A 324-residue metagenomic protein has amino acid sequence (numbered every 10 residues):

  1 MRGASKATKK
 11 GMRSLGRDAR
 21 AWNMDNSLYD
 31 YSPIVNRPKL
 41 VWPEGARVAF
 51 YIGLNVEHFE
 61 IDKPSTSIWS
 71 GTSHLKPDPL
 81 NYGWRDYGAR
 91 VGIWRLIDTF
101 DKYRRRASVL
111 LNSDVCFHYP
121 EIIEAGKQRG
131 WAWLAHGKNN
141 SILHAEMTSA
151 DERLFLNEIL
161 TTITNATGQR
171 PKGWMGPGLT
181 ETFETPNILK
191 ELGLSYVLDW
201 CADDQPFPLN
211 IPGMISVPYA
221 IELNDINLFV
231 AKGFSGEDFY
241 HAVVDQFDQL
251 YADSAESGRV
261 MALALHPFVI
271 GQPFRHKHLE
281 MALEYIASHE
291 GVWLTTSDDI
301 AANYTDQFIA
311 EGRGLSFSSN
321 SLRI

Functional and structural regions predicted by a protein language model:
R2-I215, Y240-L263, V269-I324: Catalytic alpha-helical scaffold of carbohydrate-active enzymes acting on polysaccharides/glycoconjugates
D204-P206, S216-D238: Positively charged, amphipathic and often flexible ligand-engagement surfaces
